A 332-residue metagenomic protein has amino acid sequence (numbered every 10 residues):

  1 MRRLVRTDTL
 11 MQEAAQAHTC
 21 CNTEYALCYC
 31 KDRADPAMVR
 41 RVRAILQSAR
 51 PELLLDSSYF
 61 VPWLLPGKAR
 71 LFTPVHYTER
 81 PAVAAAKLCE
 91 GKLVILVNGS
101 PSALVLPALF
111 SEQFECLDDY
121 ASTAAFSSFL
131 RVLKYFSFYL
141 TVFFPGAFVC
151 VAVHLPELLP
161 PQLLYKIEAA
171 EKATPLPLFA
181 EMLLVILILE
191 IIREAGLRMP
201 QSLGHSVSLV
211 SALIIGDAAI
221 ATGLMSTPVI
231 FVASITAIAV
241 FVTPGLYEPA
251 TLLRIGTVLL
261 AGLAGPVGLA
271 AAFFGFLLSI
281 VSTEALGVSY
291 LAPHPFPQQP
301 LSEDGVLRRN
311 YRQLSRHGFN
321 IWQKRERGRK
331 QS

Functional and structural regions predicted by a protein language model:
R2-E181, L286-H317, I321-Q331: Cytosolic regulatory modules rich in charged/polar residues
C20, A103, V207, S234 (+1 more regions): Positions that flank functional sites
Y25-A26, D32, S48, A108-L109 (+8 more regions): Alpha-helix boundary/interfacial micro-motifs
S137-P156, E171-G262, L269: Transmembrane alpha-helix detector for multi-pass membrane proteins
T227-V229, A233-S332: Hydrophobic alpha-helical transmembrane segments of membrane transport and translocation systems, primarily multi-pass
